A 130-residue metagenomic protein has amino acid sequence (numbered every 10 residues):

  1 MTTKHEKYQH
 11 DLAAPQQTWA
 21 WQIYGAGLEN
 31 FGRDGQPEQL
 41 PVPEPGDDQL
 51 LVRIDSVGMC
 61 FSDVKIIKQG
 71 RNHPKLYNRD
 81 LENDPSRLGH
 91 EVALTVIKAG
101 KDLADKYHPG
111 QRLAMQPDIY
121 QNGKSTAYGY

Functional and structural regions predicted by a protein language model:
M1-P15: Eukaryotic N-terminal targeting leaders
A14-Q22: Short structural boundary motif marking the start of a folded domain
Y24-E29, V57: Short polar catalytic/cofactor-binding loops
L28-F31, D102: Terminal export/targeting leaders at protein ends
N30-P41: Short glycine/threonine/proline-enriched tight-turn/helix- or strand-capping micro-motif at secondary-structure
P41-G58, N72-A127: Glycine-rich beta-strand-centered segment in the early N-terminal region that forms part of a ligand/cofactor-binding
C60-V64: Short, solvent-exposed beta-strand-terminating loops
K65-H73: Short Gly/aromatic-enriched secondary-structure transition segments
